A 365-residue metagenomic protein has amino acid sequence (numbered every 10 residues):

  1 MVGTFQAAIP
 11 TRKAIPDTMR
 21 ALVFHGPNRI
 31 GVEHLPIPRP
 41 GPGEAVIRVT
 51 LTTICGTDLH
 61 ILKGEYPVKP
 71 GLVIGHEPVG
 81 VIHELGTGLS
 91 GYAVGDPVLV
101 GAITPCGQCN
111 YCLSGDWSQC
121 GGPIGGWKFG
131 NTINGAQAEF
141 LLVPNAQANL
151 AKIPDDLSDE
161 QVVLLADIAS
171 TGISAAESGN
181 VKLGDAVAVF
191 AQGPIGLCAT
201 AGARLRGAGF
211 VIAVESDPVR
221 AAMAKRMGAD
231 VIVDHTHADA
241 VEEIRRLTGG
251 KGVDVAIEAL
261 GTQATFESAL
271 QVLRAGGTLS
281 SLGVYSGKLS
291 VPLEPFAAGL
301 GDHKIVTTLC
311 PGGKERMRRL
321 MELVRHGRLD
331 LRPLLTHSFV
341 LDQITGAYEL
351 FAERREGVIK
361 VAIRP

Functional and structural regions predicted by a protein language model:
V2-M19, E267-Q271, A275, K314-P365: C-terminal hydrophobic helical "lid"/dimerization subdomain of Rossmann-like NAD(P)H-dependent oxidoreductases
P36-T52, K63-L113, P154-D156: Glycine-rich beta-strand-centered segment in the early N-terminal region that forms part of a ligand/cofactor-binding
G91, C106-F190: NAD(P)H dinucleotide-binding glycine-rich loop of Rossmann-like/cofactor-binding domains, especially the beta1-alpha1
V98, K152-A238, E242: Mid-domain Rossmann-like dinucleotide-binding core that forms the NAD(H)/NADP(H) cofactor-binding site
G179-V181, T248, L260, L273-R274 (+1 more regions): A generic alpha-to-beta junction signature in SAM-dependent methyltransferases
A208, R226, D230, Q263-R328 (+1 more regions): Glycine-rich phosphate-binding loop and adjacent beta-alpha segment of Rossmann(oid) nucleotide-cofactor-binding
A240-G250: Conserved amphipathic alpha-helix within the SDR
K251-I257, G277: Short SAM/SAH-binding signature in class I
